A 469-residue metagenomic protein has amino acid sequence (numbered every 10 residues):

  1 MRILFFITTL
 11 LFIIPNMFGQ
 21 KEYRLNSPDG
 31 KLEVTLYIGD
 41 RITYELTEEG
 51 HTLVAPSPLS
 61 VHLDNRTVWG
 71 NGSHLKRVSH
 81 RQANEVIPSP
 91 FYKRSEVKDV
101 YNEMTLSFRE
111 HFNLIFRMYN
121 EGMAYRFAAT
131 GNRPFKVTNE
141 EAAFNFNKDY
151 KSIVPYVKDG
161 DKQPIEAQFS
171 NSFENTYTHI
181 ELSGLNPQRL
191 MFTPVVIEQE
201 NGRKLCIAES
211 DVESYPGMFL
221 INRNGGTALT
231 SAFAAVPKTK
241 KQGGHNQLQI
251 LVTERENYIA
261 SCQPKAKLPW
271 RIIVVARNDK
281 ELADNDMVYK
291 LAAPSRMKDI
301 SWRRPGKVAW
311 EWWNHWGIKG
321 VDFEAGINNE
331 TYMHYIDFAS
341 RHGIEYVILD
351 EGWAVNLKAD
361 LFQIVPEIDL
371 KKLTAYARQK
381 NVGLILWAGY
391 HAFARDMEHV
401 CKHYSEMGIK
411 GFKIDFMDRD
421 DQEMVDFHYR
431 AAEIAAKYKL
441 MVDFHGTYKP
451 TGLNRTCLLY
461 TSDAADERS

Functional and structural regions predicted by a protein language model:
M1-K21: Bacterial Sec-dependent N-terminal signal peptides
E22-K290: N-terminal accessory beta-strand-rich subdomains and adjacent acidic, glycine-rich linkers that precede catalytic cores
N120-G122, K267-L268, R304, G343 (+1 more regions): Short, well-ordered loop/turn elements at secondary-structure boundaries
A266-E281, D286-E330: An acidic-aromatic substrate-binding cleft motif
V308-H445: Substrate-binding cleft of carbohydrate-active enzyme catalytic domains
P450-L458: Glycine-rich, charge-decorated loop segments at or immediately adjacent to ligand/cofactor-binding or catalytic sites
Y460-E467: Conserved small/polar residues in nucleotide/adenosyl-binding loops
